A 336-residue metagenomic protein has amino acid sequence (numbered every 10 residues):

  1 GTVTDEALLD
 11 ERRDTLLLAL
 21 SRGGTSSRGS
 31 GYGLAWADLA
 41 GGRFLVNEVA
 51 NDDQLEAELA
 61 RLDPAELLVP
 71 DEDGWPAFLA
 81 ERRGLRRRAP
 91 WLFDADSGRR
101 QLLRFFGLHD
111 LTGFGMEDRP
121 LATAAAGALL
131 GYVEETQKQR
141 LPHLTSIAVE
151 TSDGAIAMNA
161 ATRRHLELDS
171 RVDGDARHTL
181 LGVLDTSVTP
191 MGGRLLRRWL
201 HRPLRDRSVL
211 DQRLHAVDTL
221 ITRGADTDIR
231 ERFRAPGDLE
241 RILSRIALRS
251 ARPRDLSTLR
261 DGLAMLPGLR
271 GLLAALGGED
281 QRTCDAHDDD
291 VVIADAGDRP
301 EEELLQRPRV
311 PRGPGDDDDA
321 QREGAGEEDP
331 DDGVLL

Functional and structural regions predicted by a protein language model:
G1-T219, T227, R234, D238-A247 (+2 more regions): Charged catalytic and DNA/RNA-contacting regions of genome-maintenance and nucleic-acid-processing enzymes
Q281-Q306, P311-D332: Intrinsically disordered, low-complexity, charge-rich segments with an acidic bias
